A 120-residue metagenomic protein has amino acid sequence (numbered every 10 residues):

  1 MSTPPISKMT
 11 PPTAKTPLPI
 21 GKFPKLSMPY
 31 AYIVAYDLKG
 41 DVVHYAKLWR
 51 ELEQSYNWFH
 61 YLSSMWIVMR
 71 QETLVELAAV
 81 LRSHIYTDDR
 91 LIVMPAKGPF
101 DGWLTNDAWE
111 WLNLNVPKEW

Functional and structural regions predicted by a protein language model:
S2-I20: Eukaryotic low-complexity, non-globular regulatory regions
P19-K22, I85: Hydrophobic, well-ordered secondary-structure segments that either form specific early membrane-associated helices used
G21-L26, E53-F59: Short, flexible, solvent-exposed loop/turn segments with mixed acidic/basic and small polar residues
L26-L38: Short glycine-/aliphatic-rich beta-strand segments at the starts of folded cytosolic domains
D37-D41, A96-G98: Short, flexible beta-strand-to-coil junctions
D41-N57: Short aromatic-glycine-(Arg/Gly/Cys) micro-motifs in beta-strand/loop hairpins
Q54-L104: Short, intrinsically disordered low-complexity segments
A79-V80, W103-W120: Short, low-order "capping/linker" segments at domain edges
